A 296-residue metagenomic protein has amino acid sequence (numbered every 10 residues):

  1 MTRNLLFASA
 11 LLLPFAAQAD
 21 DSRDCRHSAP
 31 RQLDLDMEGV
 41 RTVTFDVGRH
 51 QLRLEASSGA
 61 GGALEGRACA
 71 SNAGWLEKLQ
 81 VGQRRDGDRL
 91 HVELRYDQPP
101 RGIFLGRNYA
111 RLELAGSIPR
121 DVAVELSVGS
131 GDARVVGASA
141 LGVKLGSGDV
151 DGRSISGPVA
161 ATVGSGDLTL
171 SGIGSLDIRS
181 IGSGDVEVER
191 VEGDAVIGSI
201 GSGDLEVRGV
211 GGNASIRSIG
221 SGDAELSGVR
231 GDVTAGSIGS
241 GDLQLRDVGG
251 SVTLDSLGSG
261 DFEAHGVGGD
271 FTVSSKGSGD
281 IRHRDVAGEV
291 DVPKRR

Functional and structural regions predicted by a protein language model:
M1-N4: Positively charged n-region of N-terminal signal peptides that target proteins for export
S9-Q18: Hydrophobic h-region of N-terminal signal peptides that target proteins for export in Gram-negative bacteria
Q18-V128, D132-L145, D149-V163, D167-S180 (+6 more regions): Acidic (Asp/Glu) and glycine-rich low-complexity loops/linkers that are typically intrinsically disordered
A133, V186, L205-V207, A224-L226 (+3 more regions): Beta-strand-rich extracellular passenger or scaffold domains
G228-V229, T234-S237, G241-V248, V252-S256: Intrinsically disordered, low-complexity segments enriched in Gly and acidic/Ser/Thr residues that form flexible
